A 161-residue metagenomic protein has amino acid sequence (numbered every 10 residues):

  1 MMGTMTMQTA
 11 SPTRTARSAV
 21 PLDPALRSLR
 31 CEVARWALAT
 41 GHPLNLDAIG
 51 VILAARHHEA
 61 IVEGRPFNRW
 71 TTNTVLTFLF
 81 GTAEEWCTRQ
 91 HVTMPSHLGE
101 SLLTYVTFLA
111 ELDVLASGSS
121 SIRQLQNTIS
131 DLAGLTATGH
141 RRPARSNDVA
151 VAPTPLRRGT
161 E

Functional and structural regions predicted by a protein language model:
M1-C31: Basic/polar, acidic-poor N-terminal "presequence/leader" segments that form or can form short amphipathic helices
M1-M5, S117-E161: Acidic, proline/glycine-rich low-complexity IDRs
R14-T15, C31-A137: N-terminal core-binding DNA-recognition domain of tyrosine recombinases/integrases
